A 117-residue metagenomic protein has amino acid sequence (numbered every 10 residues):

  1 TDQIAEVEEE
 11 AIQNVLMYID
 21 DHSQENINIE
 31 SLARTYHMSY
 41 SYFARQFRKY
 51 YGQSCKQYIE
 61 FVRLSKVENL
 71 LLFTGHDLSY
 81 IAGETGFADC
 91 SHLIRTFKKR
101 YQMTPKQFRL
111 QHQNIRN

Functional and structural regions predicted by a protein language model:
T1-M17, T35-M38, Y42: An amphipathic alpha-helical interaction segment
I4, D21, T35, S39 (+2 more regions): Histidine kinase transmitter module recognition
L16-M17, D21, E25-E30, K49-I94 (+1 more regions): Terminal helix-turn-helix DNA-binding modules in bacterial transcription factors
T35-Y36, T85-G86, F97: Core residues of bacterial helix-turn-helix
